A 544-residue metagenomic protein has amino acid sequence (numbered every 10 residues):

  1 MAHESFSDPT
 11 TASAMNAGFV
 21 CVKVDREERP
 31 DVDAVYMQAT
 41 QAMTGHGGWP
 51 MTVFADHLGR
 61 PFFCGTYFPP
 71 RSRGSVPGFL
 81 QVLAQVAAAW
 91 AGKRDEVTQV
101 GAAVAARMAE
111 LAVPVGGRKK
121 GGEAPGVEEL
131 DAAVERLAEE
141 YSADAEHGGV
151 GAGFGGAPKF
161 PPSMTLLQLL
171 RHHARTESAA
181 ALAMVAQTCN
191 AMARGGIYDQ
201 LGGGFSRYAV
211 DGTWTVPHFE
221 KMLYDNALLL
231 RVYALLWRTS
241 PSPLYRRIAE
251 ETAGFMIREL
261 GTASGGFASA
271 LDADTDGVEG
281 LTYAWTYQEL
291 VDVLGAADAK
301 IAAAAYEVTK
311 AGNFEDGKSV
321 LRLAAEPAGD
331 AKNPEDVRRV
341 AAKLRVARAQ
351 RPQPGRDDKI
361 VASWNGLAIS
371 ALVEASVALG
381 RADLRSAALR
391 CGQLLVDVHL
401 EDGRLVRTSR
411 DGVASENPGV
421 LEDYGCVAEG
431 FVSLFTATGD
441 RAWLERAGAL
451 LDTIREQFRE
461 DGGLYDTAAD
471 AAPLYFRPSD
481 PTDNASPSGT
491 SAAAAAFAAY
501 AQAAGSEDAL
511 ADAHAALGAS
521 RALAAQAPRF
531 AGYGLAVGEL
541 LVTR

Functional and structural regions predicted by a protein language model:
M1-A371, A375-A378, R407, L517-R544: Replace the tail clause
V32-V35, Y424-F431: Extended, highly charged linker/hinge segments and catalytic-adjacent loops that couple domains and form adaptable
L170, A174, A234-R238, I369 (+6 more regions): Tandem alpha-helical RNA-recognition repeat domains
A191-Y198, R390-V398: Glycine-rich, acidic and aromatic/proline-enriched surface loops and short helix-turn segments that act as binding
R258-G261, D397-Y424, V432-R544: Long, polar/charge-rich, low-hydrophobicity segments
